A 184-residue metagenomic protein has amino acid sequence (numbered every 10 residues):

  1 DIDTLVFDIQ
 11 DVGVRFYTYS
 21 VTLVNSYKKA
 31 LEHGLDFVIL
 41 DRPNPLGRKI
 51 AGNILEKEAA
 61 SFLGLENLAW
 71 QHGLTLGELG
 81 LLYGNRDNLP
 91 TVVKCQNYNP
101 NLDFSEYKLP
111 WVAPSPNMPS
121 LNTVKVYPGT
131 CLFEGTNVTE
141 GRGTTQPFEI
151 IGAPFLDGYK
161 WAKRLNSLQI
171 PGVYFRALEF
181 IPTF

Functional and structural regions predicted by a protein language model:
D1-I2, V14: Glycine-rich oxoanion-binding loops at beta->alpha junctions
D8-Q10, L40-P43, C95-Q96, A153 (+1 more regions): Active-site-proximal beta-strand/loop segments in catalytic clefts of secreted hydrolases
D11-T22: Glycine/threonine-rich flexible loop motifs
E32-D36: A short helix->loop->beta-strand "cap" motif at the edges of active sites that frequently abuts
V38-A59: Glycine-rich, charge-decorated loop segments at or immediately adjacent to ligand/cofactor-binding or catalytic sites
A59-Y127: Conserved anion/nucleotide-ligand pocket segment
L109-Y159: Active-site-lining helix/loop region of Rossmann-like oxidoreductase modules
G152-F184: Conserved functional hotspot residues or short segments at active or partner-binding sites across diverse domains
